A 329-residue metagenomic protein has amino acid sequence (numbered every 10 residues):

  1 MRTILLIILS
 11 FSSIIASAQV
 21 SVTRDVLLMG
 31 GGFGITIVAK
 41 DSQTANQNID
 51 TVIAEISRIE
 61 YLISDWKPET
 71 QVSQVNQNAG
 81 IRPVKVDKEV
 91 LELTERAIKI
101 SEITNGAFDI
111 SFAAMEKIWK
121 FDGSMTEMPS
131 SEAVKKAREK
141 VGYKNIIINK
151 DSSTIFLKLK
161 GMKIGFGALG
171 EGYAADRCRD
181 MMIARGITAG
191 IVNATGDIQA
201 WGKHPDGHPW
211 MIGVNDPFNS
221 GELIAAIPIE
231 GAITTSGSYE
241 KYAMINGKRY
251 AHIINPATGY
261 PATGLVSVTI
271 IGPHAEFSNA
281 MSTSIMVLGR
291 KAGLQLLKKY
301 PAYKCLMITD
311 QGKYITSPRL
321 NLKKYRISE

Functional and structural regions predicted by a protein language model:
I4, S17-E329: Mature catalytic core of soluble alpha/beta enzymes
I4-I14: Bacterial N-terminal signal peptides
